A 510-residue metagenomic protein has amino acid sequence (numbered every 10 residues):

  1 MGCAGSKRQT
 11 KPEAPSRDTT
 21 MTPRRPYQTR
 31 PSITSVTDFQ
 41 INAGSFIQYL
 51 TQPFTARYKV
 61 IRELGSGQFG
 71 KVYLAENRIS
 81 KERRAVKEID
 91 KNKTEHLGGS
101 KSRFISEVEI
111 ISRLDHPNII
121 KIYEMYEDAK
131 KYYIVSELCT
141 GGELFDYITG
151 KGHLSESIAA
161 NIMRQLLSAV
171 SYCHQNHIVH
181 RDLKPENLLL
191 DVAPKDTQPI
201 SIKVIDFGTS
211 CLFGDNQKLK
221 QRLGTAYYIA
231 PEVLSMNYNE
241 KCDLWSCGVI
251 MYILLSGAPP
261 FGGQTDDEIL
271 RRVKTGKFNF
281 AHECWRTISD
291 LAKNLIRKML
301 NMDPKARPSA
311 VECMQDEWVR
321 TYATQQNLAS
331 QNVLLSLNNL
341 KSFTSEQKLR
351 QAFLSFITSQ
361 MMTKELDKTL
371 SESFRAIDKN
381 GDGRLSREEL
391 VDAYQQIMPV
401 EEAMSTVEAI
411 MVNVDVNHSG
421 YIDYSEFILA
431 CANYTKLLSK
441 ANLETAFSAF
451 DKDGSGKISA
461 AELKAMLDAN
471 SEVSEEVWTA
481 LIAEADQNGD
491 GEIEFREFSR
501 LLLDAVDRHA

Functional and structural regions predicted by a protein language model:
K71: Conserved N-lobe ATP-binding subsite of Hanks-type protein kinase domains, especially the beta3 VAIK lysine
E88-L114: Conserved N-lobe beta3->alphaC-helix segment of eukaryotic protein kinase catalytic domains
M125: Activation-segment/catalytic-loop signature of the eukaryotic protein kinase fold
K130-E143: Conserved short submotifs of the Hanks-type protein kinase catalytic core that shape the nucleotide-binding pocket
I162-M163: Activation segment signature within eukaryotic-like protein kinase domains
L354-S355, S386-P399, D423-Y434, I458-S471 (+1 more regions): Amphipathic regulatory helices of Ca2+-sensor modules
